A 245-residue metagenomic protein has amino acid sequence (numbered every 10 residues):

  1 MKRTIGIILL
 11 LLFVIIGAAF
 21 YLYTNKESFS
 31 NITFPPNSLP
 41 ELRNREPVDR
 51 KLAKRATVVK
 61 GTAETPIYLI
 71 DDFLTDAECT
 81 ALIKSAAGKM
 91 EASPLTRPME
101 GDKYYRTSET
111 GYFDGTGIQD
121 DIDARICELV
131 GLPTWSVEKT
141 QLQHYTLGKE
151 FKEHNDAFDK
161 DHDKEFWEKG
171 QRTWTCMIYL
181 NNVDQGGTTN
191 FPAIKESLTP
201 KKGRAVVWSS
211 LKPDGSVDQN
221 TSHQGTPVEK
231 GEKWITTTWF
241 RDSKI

Functional and structural regions predicted by a protein language model:
M1-V207, L211-I245: Fe(II)/2-oxoglutarate oxygenase catalytic core
